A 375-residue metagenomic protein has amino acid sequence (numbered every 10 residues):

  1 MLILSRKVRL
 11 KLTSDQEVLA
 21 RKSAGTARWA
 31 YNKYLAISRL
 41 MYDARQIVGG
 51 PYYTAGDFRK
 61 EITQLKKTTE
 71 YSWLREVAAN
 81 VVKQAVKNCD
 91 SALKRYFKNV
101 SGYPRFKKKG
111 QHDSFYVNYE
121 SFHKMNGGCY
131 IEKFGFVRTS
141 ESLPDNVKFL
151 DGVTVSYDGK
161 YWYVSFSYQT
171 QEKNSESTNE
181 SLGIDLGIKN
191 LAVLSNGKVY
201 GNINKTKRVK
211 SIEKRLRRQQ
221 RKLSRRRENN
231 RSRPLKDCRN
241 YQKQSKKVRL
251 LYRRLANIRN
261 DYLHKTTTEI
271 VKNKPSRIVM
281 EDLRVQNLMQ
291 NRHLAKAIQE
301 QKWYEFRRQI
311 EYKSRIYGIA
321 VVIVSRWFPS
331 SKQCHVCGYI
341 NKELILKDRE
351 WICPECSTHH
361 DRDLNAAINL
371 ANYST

Functional and structural regions predicted by a protein language model:
M1-V82: Gly/serine-rich nucleotide phosphate-binding loop at the start of the catalytic core of nucleotide/ADP-ribose-handling
L4-S5, N146-K148, D158-T375: Positively charged, helix-rich recognition surfaces that bind polyanionic ligands
S5-R9, F136, G152, S181: Well-ordered beta-strand positions in beta-sheet-rich domains
Y31-Y42, L93-V100, N190, L223 (+1 more regions): A generic secondary-structure signal for well-formed alpha-helical elements
L40, E70, A79, K87 (+10 more regions): Short capping/connector residues at structural and topological boundaries
G56-S156: Acidic carboxylate diad motif detector
